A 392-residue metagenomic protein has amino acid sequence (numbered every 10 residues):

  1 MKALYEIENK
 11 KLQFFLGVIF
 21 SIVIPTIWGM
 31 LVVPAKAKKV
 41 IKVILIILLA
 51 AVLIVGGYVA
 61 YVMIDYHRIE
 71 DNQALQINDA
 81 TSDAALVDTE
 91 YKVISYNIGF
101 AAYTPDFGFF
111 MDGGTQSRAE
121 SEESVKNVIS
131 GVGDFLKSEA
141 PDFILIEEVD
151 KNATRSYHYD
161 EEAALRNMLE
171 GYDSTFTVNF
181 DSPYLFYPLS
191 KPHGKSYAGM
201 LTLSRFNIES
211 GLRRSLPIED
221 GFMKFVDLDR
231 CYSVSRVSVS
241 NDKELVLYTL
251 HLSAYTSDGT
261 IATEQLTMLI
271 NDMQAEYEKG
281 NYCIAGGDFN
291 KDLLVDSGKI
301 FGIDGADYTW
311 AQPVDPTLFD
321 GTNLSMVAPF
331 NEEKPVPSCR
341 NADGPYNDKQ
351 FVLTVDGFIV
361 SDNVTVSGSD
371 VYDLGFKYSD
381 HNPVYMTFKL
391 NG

Functional and structural regions predicted by a protein language model:
K2-M168, F176-Y197, G392: N-terminal, active-site-proximal structural segment of metallo-dependent hydrolase catalytic domains
K92-I98, G131-H158, L203, S235 (+4 more regions): Active-site beta-strand/loop signature of hydrolases that rely on acidic residues for catalysis
T115-S121, V149-K151, L216-K224, H251-T260: Surface-exposed cleft-lining segments at the edges of enzyme active sites
N167-E170, K195-G211, K349-T365, K389: Conserved beta strand-loop-helix elements of the APE1-like EEP
D181-E244, T249: A well-ordered secondary-structure block
Y197-M200, L228-V234, V352-G357, D380-Y385: Short hydrophobic/aromatic beta-strand or adjacent loop that forms the aromatic wall/cage of a ligand/substrate-binding
M223-K224, G344-K349, D373-K377: Short proline/glycine-enriched turn/loop segments at secondary-structure junctions
S257-D362: Metal-dependent phosphoesterases centered on the DNase I-like endonuclease/exonuclease/phosphatase
